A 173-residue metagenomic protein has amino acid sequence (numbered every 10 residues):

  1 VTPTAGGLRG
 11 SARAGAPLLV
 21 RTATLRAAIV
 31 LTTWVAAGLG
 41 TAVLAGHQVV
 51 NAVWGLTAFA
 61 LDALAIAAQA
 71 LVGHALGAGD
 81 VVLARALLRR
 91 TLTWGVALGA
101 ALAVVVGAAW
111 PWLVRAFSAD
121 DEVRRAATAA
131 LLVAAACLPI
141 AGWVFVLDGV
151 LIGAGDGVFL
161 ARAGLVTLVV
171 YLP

Functional and structural regions predicted by a protein language model:
V1-A16, V72-C137: Short alpha-helical transmembrane segments in multi-pass integral membrane proteins
P3-L31, L56, A60, L64 (+2 more regions): Hydrophobic faces of transmembrane alpha-helices in multi-pass small-molecule transporters and flippases across diverse
G15, Q48-G55, T91-L92, A130-A134 (+1 more regions): Transmembrane helix-bundle signature of multi-pass membrane transporters/permeases
A23, A27, L31, V96-A108 (+2 more regions): Generic alpha-helical transmembrane segments of integral inner-membrane proteins, especially permease/transport modules
A23-L56, H74, W112-D121: Helix-terminus/linker motif at the lipid-water interface of multi-pass membrane proteins
G46-W110, V144-G155, F159: Small-residue-rich hydrophobic transmembrane alpha-helices
V96, R124, T128-P173: C-terminal transmembrane helix pair
